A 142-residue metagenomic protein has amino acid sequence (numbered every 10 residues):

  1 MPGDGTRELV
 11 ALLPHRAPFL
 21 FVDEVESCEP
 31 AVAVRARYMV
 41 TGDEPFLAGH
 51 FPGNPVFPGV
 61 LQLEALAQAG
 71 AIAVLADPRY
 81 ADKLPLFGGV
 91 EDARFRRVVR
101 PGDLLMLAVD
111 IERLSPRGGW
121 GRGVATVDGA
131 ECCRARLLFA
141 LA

Functional and structural regions predicted by a protein language model:
M1-P2, G70-M106, F139-A140: Hydrophobic beta-strand-centered segment that forms part of the acyl-chain substrate-binding groove
P2-E26, V34, L138: Flexible, low-complexity linker/boundary loops enriched in proline and small hydrophobic residues that flank enzymatic
V10, G53, F95-R97: Beta-strand-rich interaction surfaces with strong enrichment in secreted/lumenal proteins
P14, P30-A31, R35, V99-D103 (+1 more regions): HotDog/MaoC-like acyl-thioester-processing domains
A17-F57: Catalytic strand-loop segment that frames the active site of acyl-thioester-processing enzymes
P18-F21, V32-A36, L47, D82-E91 (+2 more regions): A generic structural signal for short beta-strands and their flanking turns/coil linkers
D23-E26, E91, R96, A108-E112 (+1 more regions): Conserved positions in beta-strands of structured domains
A48-L75, F87: Compact, glycine-rich, soluble single-domain proteins
